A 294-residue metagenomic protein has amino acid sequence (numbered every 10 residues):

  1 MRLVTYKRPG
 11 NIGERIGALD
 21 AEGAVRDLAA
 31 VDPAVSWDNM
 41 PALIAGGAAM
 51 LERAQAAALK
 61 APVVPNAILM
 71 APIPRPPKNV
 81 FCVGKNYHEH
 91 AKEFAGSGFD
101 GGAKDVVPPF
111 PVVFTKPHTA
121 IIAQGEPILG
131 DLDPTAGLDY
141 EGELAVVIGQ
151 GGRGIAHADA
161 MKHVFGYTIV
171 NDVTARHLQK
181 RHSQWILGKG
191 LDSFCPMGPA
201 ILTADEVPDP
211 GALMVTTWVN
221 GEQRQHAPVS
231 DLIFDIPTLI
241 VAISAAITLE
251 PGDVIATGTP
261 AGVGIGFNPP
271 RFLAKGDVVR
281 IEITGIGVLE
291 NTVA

Functional and structural regions predicted by a protein language model:
M1-P111, V278-R280: N-terminal non-catalytic cap/leader segment that marks the start of a structured domain
L3, K7, S36-M40, E52-A54 (+11 more regions): A broad "ordered helical/assembly scaffold" signature
P9-G10, L19-A24, I148-Q150, V219-G221 (+1 more regions): Short acidic-glycine loop/turn motifs at beta-strand connectors
G13-E14, A48-R53, P65-P72, H90 (+1 more regions): Catalytic-pocket segment enriched in acidic/His residues
L28-V31, K92, E126, G149 (+2 more regions): Surface loops and adjacent helix of pleckstrin homology
P77-P237, A246: Glycine-enriched loop-and-adjacent helix/strand subsegments that border the catalytic/binding cleft of enzyme cores
